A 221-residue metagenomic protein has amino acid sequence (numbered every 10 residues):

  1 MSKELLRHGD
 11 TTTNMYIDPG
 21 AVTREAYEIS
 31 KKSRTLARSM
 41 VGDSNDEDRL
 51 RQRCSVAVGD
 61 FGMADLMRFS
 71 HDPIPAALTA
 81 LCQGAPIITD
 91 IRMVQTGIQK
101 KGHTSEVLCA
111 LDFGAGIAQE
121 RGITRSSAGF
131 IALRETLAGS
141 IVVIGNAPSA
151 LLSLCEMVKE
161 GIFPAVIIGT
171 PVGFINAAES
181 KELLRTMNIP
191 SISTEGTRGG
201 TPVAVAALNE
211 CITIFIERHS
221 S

Functional and structural regions predicted by a protein language model:
S2-I88, K100: Electropositive, gly/pro-rich neighborhoods at or near active sites that engage anionic ligands
A26, L66, G122, V143-I144 (+3 more regions): Glycine- and other small-residue-rich loops at beta-strand/loop junctions that grip anionic moieties
I29-A37, D46, L50-C54, F69-A80 (+7 more regions): General structural feature for long, well-ordered alpha-helical segments within catalytic domains of soluble enzymes
S33-S44, A57-F61, A80-G84, K101 (+5 more regions): Change "in soluble alpha/beta enzymes" to "in soluble alpha/beta proteins
G62, L66-R68, R92-M93, A110 (+2 more regions): Residue-level preference for alpha-helix termini and adjacent loops
D65, I88, A165, R218-H219: Secondary-structure transition/capping residues
I88-V158, A165, T170-G173, K181: Conserved mixed alpha/beta catalytic, RNA-binding, or beta-rich assembly cores of soluble enzyme, regulatory
I175-S221: C-terminal functional extensions of proteins
